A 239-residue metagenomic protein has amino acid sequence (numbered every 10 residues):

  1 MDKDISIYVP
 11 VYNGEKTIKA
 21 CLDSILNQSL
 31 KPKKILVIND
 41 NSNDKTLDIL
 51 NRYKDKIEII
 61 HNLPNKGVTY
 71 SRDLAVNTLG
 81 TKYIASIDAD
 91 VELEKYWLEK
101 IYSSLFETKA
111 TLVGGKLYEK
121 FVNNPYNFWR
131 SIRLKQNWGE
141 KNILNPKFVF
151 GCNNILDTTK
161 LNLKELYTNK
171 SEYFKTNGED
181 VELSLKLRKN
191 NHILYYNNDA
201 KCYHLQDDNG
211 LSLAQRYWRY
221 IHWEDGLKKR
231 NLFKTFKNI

Functional and structural regions predicted by a protein language model:
G14-N27: Short, well-formed alpha-helical segments that are part of the catalytic scaffolds of diverse glycosyltransferases
S24, N39-D48, P64, V91: A conserved acidic beta->alpha catalytic loop
L63-L79: Glycine-rich, basic loop-to-helix element that forms the pyrophosphate-binding segment of sugar-nucleotide handling
I84: Short aromatic/hydrophobic "clamp" motif used to bind/position activated sugar donors
Y96-Y126: Conserved donor NDP-sugar-binding/catalytic core segment of glycosyltransferases
G115-K116, R130-F148: Short, flexible, basic/aromatic active-site loop/helix in glycosyltransferases
F174-L183: Acidic donor-binding loop at a coil-to-helix junction in glycosyltransferase catalytic cores that engages
L211-N238: Catalytic core of nucleotide-sugar-dependent glycosyltransferases
